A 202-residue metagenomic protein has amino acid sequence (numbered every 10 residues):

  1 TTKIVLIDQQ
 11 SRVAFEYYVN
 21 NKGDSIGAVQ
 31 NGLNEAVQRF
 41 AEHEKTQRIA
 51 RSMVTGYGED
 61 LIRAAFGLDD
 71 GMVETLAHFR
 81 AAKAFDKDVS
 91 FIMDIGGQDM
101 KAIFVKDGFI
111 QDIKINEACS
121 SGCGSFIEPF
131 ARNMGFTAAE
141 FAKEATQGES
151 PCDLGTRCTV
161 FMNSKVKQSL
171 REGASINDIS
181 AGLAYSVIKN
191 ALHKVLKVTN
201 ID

Functional and structural regions predicted by a protein language model:
T1-N31, D112-C119: Short glycine-rich, Thr/Ser-proximal phosphate-binding strand/loop in the N-terminal lobe of ATP-dependent enzymes
T1-V13, V89-F109: Gly/Thr-rich phosphate-binding beta-strand-loop-beta motif of the actin/hexokinase/Hsp70
Y17-N21, F40-T75, Q111-D112: Short beta-strand-loop/turn "lid" adjacent to the catalytic site in phosphate-handling enzymes
K22-I26, D107-S150: Glycine-rich phosphate-binding loop plus the immediately following alpha-helix
G32-A50, A191-D202: Phosphate/pyrophosphate-binding loops at sites that engage ATP/ADP/AMP, CoA/4′-phosphopantetheine, polyphosphate
M72-F85, I92: Active-site cofactor/substrate anionic-group-binding motifs, chiefly glycine- and Lys/Arg-rich phosphate-binding loops
S164-N200: Adenine-nucleotide phosphate-binding core of ATP-dependent small-molecule kinases
